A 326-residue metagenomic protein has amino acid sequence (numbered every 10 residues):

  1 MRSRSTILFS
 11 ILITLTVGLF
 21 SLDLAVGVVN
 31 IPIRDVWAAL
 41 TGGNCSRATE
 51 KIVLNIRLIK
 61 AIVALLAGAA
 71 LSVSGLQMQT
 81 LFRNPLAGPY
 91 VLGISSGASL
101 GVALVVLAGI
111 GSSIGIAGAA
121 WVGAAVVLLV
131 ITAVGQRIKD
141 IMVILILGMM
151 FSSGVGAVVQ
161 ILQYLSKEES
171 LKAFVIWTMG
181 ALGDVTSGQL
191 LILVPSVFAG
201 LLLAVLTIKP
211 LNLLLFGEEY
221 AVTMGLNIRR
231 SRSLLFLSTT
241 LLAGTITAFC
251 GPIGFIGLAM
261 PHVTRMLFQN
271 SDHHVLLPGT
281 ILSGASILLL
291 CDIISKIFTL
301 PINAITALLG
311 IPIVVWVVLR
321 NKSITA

Functional and structural regions predicted by a protein language model:
M1-A326: Alpha-helical transmembrane segments in inner-membrane proteins
